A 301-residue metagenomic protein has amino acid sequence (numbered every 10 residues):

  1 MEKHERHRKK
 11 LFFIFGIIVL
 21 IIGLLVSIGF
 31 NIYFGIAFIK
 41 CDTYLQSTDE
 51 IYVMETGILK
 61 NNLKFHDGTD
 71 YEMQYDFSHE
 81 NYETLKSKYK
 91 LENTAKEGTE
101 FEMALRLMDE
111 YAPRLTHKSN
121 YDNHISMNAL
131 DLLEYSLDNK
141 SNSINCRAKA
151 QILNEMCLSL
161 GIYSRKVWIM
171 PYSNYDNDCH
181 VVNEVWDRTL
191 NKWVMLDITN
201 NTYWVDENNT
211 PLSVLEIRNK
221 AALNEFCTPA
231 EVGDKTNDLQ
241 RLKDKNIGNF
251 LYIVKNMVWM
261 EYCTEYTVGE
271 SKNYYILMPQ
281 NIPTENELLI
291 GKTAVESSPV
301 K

Functional and structural regions predicted by a protein language model:
K3-N31: N-terminal Sec-pathway targeting helices
L24-L45: Membrane-interface motif at the C-terminal end of an N-terminal transmembrane signal
G57-I144, S297-P299: Secondary-structure boundary elements
T99-R106, E110, A148, I152 (+2 more regions): Extracytoplasmic/secreted proteins, especially bacterial periplasmic and envelope-associated proteins
N142-C146, V167-I169: Short His-Asn-centered micro-motif
Q151-E225: Hydrophobic/aromatic-rich core segments of domains that either
K220-K301: Low-complexity, Gly/Ser/Thr/Pro-rich intrinsically disordered linker/tail segments
